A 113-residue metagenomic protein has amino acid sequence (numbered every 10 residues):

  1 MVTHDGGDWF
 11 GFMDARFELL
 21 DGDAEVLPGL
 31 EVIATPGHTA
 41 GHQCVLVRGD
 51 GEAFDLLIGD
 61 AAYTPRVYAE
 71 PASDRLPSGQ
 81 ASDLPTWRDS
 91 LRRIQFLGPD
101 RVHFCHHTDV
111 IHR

Functional and structural regions predicted by a protein language model:
M1-A34, G79-D100: Metallo-beta-lactamase
L30-P36, L56-D60: Active-site-proximal beta-strand elements of phosphoester/diester hydrolases
H38, H42, H106: Histidine-centered divalent metal-coordination motifs
C44-V45, V67: Active-site-flanking alpha-helical
L46-D50: Active-site beta-strand termini and strand-to-loop segments that position acidic
G51-R113: Cap/insert and terminal regions of metallo-dependent hydrolase folds
